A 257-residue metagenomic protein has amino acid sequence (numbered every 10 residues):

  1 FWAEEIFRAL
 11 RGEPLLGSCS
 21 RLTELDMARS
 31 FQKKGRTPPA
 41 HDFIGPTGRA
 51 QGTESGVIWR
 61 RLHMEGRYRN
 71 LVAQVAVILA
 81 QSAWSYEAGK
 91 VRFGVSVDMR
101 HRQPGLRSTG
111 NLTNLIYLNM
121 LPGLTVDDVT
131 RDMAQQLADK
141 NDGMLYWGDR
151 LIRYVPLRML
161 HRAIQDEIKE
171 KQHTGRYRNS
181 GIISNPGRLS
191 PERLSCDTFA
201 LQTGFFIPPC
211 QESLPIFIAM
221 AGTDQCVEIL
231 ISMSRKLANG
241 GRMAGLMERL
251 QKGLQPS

Functional and structural regions predicted by a protein language model:
F1-H63, R249, G253-S257: Non-catalytic, low-complexity flexible loops and terminal extensions
R8-L16, Q81-V91: Secondary-structure boundary elements
W59-R61, W84-S257: Acyl-thioester-dependent acyl-group transfer interface
Y68-R69, V126: Residues at or immediately preceding the N-termini of alpha-helices
R69-I78: Domain-scale recognition of functional cores that engage charged ligands
I78-L79, L246: Short, hydrophobic/aromatic alpha-helical segments in well-folded domains
